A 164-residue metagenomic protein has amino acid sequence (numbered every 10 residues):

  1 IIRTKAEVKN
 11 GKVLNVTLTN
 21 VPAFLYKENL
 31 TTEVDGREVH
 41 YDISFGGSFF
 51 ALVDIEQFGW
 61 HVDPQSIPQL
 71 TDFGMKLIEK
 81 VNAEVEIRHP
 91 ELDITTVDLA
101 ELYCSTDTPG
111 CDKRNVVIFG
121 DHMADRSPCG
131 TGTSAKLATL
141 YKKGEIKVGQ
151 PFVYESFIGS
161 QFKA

Functional and structural regions predicted by a protein language model:
I1-T131, A135-A164: Active-site proximal loop and beta-alpha junction motif in alpha/beta enzyme cores
